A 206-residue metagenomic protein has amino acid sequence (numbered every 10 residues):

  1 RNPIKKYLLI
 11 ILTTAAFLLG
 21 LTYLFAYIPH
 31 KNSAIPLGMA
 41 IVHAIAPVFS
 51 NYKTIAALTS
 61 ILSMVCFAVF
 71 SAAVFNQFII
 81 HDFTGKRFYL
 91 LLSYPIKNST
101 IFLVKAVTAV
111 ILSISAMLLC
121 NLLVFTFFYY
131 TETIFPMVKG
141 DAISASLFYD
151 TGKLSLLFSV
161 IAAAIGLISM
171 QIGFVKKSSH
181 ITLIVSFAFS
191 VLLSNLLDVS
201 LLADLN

Functional and structural regions predicted by a protein language model:
R1-A15: Aromatic- and glycine-rich beta-strand/loop motifs that create alpha-glucan
I11-L12, K105-A106, S186-F187: Residue-level recognition of transmembrane alpha-helices in multi-pass small-molecule transporters/permeases
L18-P29, P36-A73, V104-M170: Secretory targeting signals
G20-I28, G173-N206: Transmembrane helix segments
A73-L90: Transmembrane helix boundary and interhelical loop/hinge segments in multi-pass membrane proteins
L92, L167-K177: Generic transmembrane alpha-helix motif of multi-pass integral membrane proteins
